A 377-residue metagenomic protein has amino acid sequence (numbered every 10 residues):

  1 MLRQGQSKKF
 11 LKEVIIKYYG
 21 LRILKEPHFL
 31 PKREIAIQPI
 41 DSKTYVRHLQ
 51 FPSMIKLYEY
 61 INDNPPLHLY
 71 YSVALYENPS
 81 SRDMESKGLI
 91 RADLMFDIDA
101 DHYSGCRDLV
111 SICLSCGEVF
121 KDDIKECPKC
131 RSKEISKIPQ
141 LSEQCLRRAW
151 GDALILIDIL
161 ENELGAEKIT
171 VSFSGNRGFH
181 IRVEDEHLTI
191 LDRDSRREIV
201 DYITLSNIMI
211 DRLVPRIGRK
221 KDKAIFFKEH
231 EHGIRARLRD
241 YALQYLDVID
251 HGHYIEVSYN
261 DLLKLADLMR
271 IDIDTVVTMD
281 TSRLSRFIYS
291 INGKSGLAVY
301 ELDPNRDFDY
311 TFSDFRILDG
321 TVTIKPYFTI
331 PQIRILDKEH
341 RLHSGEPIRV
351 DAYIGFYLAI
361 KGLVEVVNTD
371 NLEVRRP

Functional and structural regions predicted by a protein language model:
G20-P139, T275, S295-L297, D370-N371: SsDNA-processing nucleotidyl-transfer enzymes
R91-F96, E161, A166-E198: Histidine-centered divalent-metal-coordination microenvironment in nucleic-acid enzymes
E143-A166: Long, well-ordered alpha-helical scaffolding segments within enzyme catalytic domains, especially pronounced
I199-D274, T278-S282: Long, charge-rich alpha-helical interaction segments
E256, I273-Y310: Helix-loop elements that line ligand-binding/catalytic pockets
K294-L297, D309-I354: C-terminal accessory/binding modules appended to enzymatic or scaffolding proteins
Y357-L358: Basic amphipathic alpha-helical segments that dock to polyanions
G362-T369: A short, conserved structural fragment
